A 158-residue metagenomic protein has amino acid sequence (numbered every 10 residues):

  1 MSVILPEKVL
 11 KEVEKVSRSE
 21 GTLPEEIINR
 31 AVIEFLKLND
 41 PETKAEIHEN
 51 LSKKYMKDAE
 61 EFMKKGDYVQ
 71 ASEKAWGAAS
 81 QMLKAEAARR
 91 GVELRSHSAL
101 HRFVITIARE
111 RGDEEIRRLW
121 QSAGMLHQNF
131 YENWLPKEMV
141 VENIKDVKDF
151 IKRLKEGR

Functional and structural regions predicted by a protein language model:
S2-L5, V13, E20-I33: Short amphipathic alpha-helical segments
F35, M82-E86: Hydrophobic recognition helices of helix-based DNA-binding modules
N39-E61: Short, positively charged interaction helices/loops
L51-Y55, Q81, F150: Amphipathic, well-ordered alpha-helical segments in soluble domains
A71-S72, A78: Solenoid-repeat scaffolds in large eukaryotic assemblies
A87-R158: Long, charged low-complexity segments
